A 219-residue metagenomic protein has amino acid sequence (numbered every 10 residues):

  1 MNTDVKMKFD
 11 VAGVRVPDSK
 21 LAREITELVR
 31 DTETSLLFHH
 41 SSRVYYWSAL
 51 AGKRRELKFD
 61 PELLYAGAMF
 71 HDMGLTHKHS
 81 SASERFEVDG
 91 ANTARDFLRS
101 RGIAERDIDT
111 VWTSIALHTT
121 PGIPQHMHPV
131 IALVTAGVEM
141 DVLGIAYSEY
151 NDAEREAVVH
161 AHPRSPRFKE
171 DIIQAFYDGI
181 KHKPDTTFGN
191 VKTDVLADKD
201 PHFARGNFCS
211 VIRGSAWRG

Functional and structural regions predicted by a protein language model:
N2-V11, T32-F38, S42-L57, I103 (+1 more regions): Divalent metal-dependent phosphate-bond-processing catalytic cores, especially two-metal-ion Mg2+/Mn2+ enzymes that act
T3-T26: Short alpha-helical hairpin
P17, H39-H40, F59-L63: N-terminal glycine-rich anion-binding loops that anchor highly charged ligand groups
L21-H40, M73-K78: Active-site flanking loop/helix segments enriched in acidic
T34, R55-E62, K78-F86, E105: Alpha-helix boundary/capping segments in eukaryotic regulatory proteins
V44, R85-S100: An active-site-proximal "capping" alpha-helix that borders the catalytic cofactor pocket
E62-H79, G90, W112-P121: His-Asp-centered metal-binding catalytic motifs of divalent-metal-dependent phosphohydrolases/nucleases
R95, R99-S114, P124-H128: Internal catalytic or translocation cores that form aromatic/hydrophobic pockets or channels for amphipathic metabolites
